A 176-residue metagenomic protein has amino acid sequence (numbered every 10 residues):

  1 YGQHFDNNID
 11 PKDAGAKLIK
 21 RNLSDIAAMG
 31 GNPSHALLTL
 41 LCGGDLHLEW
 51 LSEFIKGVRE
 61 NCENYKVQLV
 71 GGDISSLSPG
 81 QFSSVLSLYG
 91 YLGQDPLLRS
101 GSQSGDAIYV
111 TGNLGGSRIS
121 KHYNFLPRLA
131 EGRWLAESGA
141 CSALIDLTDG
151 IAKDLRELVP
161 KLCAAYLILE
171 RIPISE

Functional and structural regions predicted by a protein language model:
Y1-E176: Helix-biased detector of long, well-ordered alpha-helical tracts
